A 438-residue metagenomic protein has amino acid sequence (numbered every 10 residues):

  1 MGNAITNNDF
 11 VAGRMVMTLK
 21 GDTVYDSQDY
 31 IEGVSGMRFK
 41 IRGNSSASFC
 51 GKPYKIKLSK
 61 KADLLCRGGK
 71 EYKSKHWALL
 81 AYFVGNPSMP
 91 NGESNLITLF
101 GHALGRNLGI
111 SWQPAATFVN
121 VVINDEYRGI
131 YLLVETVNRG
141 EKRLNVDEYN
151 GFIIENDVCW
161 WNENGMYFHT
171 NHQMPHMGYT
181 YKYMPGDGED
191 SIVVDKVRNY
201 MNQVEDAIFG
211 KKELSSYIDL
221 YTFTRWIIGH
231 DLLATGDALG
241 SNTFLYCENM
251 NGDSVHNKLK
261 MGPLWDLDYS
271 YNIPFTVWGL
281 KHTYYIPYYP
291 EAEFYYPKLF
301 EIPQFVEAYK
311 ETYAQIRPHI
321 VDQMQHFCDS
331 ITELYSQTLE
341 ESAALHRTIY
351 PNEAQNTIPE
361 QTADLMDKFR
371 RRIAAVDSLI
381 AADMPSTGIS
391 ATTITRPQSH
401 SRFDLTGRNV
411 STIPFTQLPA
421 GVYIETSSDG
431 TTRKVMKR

Functional and structural regions predicted by a protein language model:
M1-L96, F100: Conserved NTP-binding catalytic cores of kinases and kinase-like/nucleotidyltransferase enzymes across multiple kinase
G2-I5, G43-S45, F49, P90 (+3 more regions): Middle-to-C-terminal accessory/interaction subdomains
T6-D9, Y30-E32, S46-C50, K70-K73 (+5 more regions): Extracellular/periplasmic catalytic domains that process cell-envelope and extracellular macromolecules
F10-D22, V119-V121, H400-R402, Y423: Short polybasic amphipathic segments
P53-K57, K75-A81, N95, A103 (+8 more regions): Structural recognition of the beta-strand scaffold that forms the well-ordered cores of secreted hydrolase catalytic
K57-D63, E71-N86, G109-P114, E126-I228 (+1 more regions): Internal "kinase-insert"/substrate-recognition segments embedded within catalytic cores of ATP-dependent enzymes
P90-N124, R408: A conserved helix-loop-beta module that forms one wall/lid of the active-site cleft in ATP-utilizing catalytic domains
G388-R438: C-terminal outer-membrane/trafficking sorting elements
